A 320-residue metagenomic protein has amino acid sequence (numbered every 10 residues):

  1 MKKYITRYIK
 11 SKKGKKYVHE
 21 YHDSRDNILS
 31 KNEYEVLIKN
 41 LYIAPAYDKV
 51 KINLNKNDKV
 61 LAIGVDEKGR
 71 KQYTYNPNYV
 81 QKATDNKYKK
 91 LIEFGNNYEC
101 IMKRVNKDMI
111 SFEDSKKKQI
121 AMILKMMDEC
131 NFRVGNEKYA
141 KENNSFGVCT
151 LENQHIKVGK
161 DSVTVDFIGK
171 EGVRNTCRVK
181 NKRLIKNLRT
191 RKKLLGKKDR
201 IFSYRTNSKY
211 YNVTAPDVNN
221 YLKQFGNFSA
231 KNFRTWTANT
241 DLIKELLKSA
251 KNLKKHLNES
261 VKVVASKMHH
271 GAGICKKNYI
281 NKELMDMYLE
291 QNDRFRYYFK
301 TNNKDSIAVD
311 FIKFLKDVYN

Functional and structural regions predicted by a protein language model:
M1-F146, T150-L257, V261-M268, C275-N278: A positively charged, amphipathic N-terminal helix/segment that binds anionic biomolecules
K244, K254-N320: Acidic, low-complexity interaction regions
